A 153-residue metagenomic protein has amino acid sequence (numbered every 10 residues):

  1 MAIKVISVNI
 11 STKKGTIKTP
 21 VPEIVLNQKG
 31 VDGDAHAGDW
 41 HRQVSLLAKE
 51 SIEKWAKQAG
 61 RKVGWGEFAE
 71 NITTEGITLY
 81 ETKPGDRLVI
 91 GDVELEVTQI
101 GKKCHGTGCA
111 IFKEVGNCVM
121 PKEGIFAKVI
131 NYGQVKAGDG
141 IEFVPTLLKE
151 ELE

Functional and structural regions predicted by a protein language model:
M1-E153: Metal-cofactor-dependent catalytic cores
